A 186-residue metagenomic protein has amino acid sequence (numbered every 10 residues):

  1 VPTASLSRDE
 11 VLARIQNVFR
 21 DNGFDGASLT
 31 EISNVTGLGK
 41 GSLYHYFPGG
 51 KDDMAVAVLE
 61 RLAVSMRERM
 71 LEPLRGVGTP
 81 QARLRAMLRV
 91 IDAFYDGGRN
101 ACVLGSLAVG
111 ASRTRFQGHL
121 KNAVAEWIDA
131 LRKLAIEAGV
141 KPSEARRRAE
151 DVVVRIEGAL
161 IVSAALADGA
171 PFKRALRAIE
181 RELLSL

Functional and structural regions predicted by a protein language model:
V1-L6: N-terminal intrinsically disordered/low-complexity leader segments
E10, R14-A57: Helix-turn-helix
A55, A82-A86, Y95-R115: Amphipathic alpha-helical segments used for helix-helix packing
L59-S65: Short, basic, alpha-helical segments at the C-terminal edge of helix-turn-helix-like DNA-binding modules
R67, R113-G139, R147-E150, R174-L184: Amphipathic alpha-helical packing segments from all-alpha helical-bundle domains
M70-N100, A149-V152: Hydrophobic alpha-helical connector segments
A82, A86, S106, R147-V154 (+2 more regions): Amphipathic alpha-helical interaction segments
F94, V109, V153-P171, L183-L186: Amphipathic C-terminal alpha-helical segment
